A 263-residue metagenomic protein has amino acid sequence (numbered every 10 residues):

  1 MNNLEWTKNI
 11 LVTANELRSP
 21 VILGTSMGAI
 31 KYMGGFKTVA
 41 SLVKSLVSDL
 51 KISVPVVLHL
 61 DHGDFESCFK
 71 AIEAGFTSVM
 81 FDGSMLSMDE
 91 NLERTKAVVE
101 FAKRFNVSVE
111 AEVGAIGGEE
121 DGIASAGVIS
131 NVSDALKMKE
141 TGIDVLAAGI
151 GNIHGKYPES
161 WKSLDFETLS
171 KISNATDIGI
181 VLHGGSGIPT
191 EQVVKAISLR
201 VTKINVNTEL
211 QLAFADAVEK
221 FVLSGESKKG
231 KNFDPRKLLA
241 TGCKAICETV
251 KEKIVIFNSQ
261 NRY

Functional and structural regions predicted by a protein language model:
M1-N2, I30-K31, K237, T241: A short N-terminal beta->alpha junction/helix N-cap motif
N2-A29, F36-S53, H62-I178, T190-V206 (+5 more regions): Alpha/beta enzyme core
H183-S186, V206: Glycine-rich beta-strand-to-loop/alpha-helix junction loops that act as flexible
L210-L212, K237-L238: Short, highly charged low-complexity linear segments
F221-D234: Active-site gating loops and adjacent loop-to-helix segments of metal-dependent hydrolytic enzymes
K231-C247: Short, flexible active-site recognition loops that position polar ligands and cofactors
